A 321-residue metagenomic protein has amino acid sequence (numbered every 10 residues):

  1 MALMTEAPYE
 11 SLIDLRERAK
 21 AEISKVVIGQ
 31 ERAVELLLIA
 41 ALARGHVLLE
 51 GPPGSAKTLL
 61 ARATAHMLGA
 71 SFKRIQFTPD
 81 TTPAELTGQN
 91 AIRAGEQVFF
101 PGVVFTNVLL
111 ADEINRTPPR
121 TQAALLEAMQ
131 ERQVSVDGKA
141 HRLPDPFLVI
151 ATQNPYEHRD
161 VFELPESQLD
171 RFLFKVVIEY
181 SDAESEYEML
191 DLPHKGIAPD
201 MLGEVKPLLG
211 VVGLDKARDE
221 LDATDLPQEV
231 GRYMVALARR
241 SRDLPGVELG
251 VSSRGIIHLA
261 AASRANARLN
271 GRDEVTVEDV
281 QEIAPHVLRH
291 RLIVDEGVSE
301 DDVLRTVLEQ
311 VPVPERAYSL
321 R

Functional and structural regions predicted by a protein language model:
A2-M4, D243-R321: C-terminal engagement/docking regions of AAA+ P-loop ATPases
Y9-P52: Pre-Walker A (pre-P-loop) alpha-helix and adjacent loop at the N terminus of AAA/AAA+ ATPase modules, a conserved
L36-I39, N90-E113, K139: Conserved alpha-helical scaffold flanking the Walker A/P-loop in AAA+ ATPase domains
L38-T78: Walker A/P-loop
G51, D112-E113, A124: Walker B catalytic acidic pair
R74-F105, D160-L169: Conserved AAA+ P-loop NTPase core
R93-G95, E113, T117, T121 (+2 more regions): Canonical AAA+ ATPase core
L202-L259: Conserved AAA+ ATPase small/helical "lid" subdomain
